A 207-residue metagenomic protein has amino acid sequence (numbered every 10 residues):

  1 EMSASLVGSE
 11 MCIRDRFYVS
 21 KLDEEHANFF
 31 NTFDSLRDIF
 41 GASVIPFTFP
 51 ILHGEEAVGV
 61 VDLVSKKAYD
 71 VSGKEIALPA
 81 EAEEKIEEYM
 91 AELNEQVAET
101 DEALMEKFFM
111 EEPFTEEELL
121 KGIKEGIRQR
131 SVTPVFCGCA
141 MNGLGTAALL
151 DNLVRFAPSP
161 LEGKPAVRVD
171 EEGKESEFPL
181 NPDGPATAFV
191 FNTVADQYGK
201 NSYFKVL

Functional and structural regions predicted by a protein language model:
E1, S9-E10, R14-L207: Structural and coupling elements of P-loop NTPases
